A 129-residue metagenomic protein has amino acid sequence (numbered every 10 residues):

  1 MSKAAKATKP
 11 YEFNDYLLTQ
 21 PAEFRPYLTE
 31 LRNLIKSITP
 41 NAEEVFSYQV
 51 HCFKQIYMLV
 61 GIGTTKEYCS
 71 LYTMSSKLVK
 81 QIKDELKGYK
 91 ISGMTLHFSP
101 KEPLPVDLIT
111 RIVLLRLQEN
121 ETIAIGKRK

Functional and structural regions predicted by a protein language model:
M1-K129: Charge-dense, helix-prone N-terminal extensions
